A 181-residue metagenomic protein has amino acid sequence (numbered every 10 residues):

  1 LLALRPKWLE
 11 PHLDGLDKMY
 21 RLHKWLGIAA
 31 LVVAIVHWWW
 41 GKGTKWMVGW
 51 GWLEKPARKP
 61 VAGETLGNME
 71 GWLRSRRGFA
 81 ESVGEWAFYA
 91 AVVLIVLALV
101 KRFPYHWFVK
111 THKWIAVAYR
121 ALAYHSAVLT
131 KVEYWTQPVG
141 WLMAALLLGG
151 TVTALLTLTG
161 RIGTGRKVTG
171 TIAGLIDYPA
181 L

Functional and structural regions predicted by a protein language model:
L1-L181: FNR-like FAD-binding dehydrogenase module
